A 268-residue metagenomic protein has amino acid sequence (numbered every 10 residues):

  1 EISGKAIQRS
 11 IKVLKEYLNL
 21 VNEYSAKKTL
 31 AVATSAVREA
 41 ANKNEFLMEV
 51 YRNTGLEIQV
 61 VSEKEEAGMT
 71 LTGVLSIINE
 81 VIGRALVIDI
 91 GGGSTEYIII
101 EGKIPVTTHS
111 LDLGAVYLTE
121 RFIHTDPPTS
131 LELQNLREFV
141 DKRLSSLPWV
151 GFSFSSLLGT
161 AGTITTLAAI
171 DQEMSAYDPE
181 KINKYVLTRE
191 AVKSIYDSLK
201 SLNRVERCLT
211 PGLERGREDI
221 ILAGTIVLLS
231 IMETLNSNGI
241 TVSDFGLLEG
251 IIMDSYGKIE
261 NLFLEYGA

Functional and structural regions predicted by a protein language model:
E1-K27, A31-R84, I99-G102, V106-A268: Helical "lid/coupling" subdomains associated with nucleotide-phosphate turnover
I90: Short glycine- and acidic-residue-rich catalytic loops of nucleotidyl-transferase/cyclase enzymes
G93-I99: Acidic, divalent-metal-coordinating active-site segment for phosphoryl/phosphodiester hydrolysis, typified by short
